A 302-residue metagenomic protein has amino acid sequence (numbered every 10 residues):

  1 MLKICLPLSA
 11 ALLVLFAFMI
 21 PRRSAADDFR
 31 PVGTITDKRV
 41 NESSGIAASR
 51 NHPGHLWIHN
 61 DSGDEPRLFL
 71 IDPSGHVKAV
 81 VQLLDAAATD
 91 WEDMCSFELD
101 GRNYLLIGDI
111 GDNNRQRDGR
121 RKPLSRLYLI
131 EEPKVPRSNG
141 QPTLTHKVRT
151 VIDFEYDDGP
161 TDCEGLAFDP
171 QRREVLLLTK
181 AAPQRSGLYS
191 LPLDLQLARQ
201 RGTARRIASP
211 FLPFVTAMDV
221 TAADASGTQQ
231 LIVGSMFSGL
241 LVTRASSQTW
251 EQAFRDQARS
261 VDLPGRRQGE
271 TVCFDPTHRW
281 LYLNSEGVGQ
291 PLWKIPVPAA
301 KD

Functional and structural regions predicted by a protein language model:
M1-A10: Bacterial N-terminal signal peptides that target proteins for export
S9-A17: Bacterial N-terminal signal peptides
P21-D302: Sequence/structural signature of beta-propeller domains
